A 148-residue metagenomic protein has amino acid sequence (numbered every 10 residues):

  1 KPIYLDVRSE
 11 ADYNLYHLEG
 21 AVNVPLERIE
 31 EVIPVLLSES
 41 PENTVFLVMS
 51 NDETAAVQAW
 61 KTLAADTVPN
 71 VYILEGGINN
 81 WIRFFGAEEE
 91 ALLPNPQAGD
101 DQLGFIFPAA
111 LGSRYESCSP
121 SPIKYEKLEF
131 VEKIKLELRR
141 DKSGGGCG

Functional and structural regions predicted by a protein language model:
K1-Y4, E116: Extracytoplasmic/periplasm-facing segments of secreted or lipoprotein envelope proteins
I3-R8, A21-V24: Short hydrophobic beta-strand that contains or immediately precedes a catalytic carboxylate
D6, M49-S50: Short beta-strand/turn micro-motifs composed of small residues that flank or help shape donor/cofactor-binding pockets
E10-D12: Short acidic, Gly/Ser-rich segments with clustered Asp/Glu that frequently serve as metal-coordination loops in enzyme
N14-V45, N51-G148: Rhodanese-like catalytic fold shared by cysteine-dependent sulfurtransferases and DSP/PTP-type phosphatases
